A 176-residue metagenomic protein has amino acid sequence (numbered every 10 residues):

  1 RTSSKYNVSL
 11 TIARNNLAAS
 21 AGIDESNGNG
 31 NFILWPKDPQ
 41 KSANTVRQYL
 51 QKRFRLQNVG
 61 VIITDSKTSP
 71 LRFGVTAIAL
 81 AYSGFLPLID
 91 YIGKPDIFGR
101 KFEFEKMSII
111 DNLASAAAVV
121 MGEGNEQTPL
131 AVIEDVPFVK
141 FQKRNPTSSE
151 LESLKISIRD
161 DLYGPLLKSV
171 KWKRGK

Functional and structural regions predicted by a protein language model:
R1-S26, N58-K176: A structural signal for small-residue-enriched, beta-sheet-centric alpha/beta enzyme cores and oligomeric scaffold folds
S26-P39, F102: Short histidine-centered catalytic/ligand-binding loop motif
L34-R55: Phosphate-interacting basic helix/loop segments used at nucleotide- and nucleic-acid interfaces
